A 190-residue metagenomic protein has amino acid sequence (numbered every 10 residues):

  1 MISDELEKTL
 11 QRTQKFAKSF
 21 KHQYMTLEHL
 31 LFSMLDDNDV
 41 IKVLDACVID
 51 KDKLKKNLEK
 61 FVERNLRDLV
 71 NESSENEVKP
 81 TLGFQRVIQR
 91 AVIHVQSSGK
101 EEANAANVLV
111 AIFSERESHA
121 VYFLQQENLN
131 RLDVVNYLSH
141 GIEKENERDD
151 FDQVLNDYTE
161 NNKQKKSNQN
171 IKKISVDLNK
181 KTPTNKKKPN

Functional and structural regions predicted by a protein language model:
M1-N190: Histone-fold recognition with a strong bias for associated Lys/Arg-rich disordered tails
